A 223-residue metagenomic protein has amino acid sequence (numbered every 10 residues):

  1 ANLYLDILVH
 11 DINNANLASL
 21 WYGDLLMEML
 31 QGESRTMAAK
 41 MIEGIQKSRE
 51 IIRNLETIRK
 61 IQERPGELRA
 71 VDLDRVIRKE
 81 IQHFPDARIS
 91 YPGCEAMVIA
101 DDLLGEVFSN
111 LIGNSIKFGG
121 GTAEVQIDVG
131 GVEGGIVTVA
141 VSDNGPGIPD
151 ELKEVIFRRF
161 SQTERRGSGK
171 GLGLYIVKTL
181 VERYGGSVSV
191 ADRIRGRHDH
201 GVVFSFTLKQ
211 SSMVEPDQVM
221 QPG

Functional and structural regions predicted by a protein language model:
A18-G32: Conserved C-terminal segment of the DHp
Y22, R35-A87: Conserved DHp (HisKA) dimerization/phosphotransfer helix of two-component histidine kinases, i.e., the long coiled-coil
S115-I116: Short helix-loop "hinge" at the ATP-lid/N-box region of the Bergerat-fold HATPase_c
E124-G135: Short beta-strand/loop element within the Bergerat-fold HATPase_c
D143: Acidic ATP/Mg2+-coordinating residue in the GHKL
I148-F160: Short conserved segment of the HATPase_c
V181-E182: Detector for a conserved hydrophobic position within an alpha-helical segment of the HATPase_c
G185-R195: Glycine-rich ATP-binding loops of the HATPase_c
